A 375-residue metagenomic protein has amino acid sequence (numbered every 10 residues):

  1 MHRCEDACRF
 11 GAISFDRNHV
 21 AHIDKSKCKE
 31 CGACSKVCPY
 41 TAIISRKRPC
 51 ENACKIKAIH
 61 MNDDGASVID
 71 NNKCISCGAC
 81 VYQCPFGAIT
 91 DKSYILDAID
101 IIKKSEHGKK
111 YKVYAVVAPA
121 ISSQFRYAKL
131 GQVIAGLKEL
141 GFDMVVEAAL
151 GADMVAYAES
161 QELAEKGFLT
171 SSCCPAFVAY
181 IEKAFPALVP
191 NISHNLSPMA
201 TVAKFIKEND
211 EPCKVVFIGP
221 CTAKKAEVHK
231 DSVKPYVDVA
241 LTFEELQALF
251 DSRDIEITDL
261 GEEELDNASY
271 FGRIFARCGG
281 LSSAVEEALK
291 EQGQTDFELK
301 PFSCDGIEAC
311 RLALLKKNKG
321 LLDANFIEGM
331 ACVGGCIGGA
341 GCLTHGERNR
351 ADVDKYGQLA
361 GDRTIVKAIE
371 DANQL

Functional and structural regions predicted by a protein language model:
H2-H22, A33-D70, I75, A79-Y94 (+1 more regions): Iron-sulfur cluster-binding cysteine motifs and their immediate structural context in ferredoxin-like electron-transfer
P85, T90-L375: Iron-sulfur-associated redox domains of electron-transfer enzymes in respiratory and anaerobic energy metabolism
